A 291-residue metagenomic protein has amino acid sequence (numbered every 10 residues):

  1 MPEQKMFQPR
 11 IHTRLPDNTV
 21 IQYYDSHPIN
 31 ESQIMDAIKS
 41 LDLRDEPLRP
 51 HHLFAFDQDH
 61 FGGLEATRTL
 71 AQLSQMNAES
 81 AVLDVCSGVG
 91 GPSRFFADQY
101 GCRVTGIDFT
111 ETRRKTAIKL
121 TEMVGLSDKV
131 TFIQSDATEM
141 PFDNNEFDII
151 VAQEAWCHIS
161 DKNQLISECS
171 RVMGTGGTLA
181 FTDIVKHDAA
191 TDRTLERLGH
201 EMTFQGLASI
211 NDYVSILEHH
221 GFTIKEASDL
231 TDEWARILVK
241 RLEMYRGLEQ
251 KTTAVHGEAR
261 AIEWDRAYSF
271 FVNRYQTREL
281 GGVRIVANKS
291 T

Functional and structural regions predicted by a protein language model:
M1-K39: N-terminal auxiliary segments of SAM/dcSAM-dependent transferases
L43-P47, H60-A78: Conserved alpha-helix/loop element of class I SAM-dependent methyltransferases that forms part of the SAM/SAH-binding
A81-E139: Class I SAM-dependent methyltransferase SAM/SAH-binding core
T138-I149: A short acidic, Gly/Pro-enriched loop at the edge of an enzyme's catalytic core that lines a small-molecule cofactor
N163-T178: A short glycine-rich, Lys/Arg-flanked "PGG" loop and its adjoining helix->strand segment in the class I
I184-F204: Short, glycine-/aromatic-enriched active-site segment of Class I SAM-dependent methyltransferases
Q205-G221, A227: Short alpha-helix
E226-T291: Conserved Class I S-adenosyl-L-methionine
